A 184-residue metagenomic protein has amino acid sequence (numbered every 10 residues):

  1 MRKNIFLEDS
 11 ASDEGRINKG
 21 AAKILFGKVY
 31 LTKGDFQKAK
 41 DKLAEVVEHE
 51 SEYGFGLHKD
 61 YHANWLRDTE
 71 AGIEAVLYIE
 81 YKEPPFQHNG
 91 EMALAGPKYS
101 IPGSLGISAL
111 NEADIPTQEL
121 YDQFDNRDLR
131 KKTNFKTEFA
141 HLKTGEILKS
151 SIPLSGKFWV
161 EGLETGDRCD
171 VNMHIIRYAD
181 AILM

Functional and structural regions predicted by a protein language model:
R2, R16-K143: An aromatic- and glycine-enriched ligand-binding surface/loop that stacks and positions planar moieties
K3-E14: Flexible helix-coil transition and linker loops at the boundaries of alpha-helical arrays
S10, K19, A113, G162-T165: Hydrophobic alpha-helical segments, principally membrane-spanning helices and signal/leader peptides
G72-E74, Y178, L183: Active-site lining segments that contact anionic ligands and/or coordinate catalytic metals
E119-Y178: Flexible, polar/acidic helix-loop-strand segments at domain edges
